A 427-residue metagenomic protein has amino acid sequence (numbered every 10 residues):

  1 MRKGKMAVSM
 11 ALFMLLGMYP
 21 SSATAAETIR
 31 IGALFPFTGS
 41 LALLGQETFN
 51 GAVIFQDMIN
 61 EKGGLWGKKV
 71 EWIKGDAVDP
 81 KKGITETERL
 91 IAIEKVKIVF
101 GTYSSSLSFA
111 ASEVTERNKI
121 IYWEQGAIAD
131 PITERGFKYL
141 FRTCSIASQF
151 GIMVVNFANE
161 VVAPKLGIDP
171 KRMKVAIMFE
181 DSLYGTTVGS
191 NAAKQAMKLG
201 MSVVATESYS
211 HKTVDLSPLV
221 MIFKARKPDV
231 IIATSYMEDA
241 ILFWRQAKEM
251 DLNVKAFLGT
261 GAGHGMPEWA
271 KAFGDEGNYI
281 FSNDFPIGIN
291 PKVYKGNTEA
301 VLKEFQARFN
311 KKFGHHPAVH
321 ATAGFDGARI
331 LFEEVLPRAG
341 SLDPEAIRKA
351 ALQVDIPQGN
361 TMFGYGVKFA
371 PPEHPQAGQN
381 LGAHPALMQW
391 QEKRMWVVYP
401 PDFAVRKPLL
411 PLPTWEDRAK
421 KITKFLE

Functional and structural regions predicted by a protein language model:
M1-M10: Bacterial N-terminal signal peptides that target proteins for export
S9-Y19: Bacterial N-terminal signal peptides
A26, N50-W72, V162-P170, M197-M201: Signal peptide-proximal N-terminal region of secreted/periplasmic/extracellular or secretory-lumen proteins
G32-V53, G75-K81, Y103-S104, M178-T187 (+3 more regions): Extracytoplasmic "Venus flytrap"
L43-N50, G63-F137, T143, Y209-L216 (+1 more regions): Beta-alpha junction/loop-to-helix N-cap segments that form part of ligand/metal-binding clefts
V96-T206, K255-N283: Extracytoplasmic ligand/sensor domains, especially the bilobed periplasmic-binding protein
A247-F325, P337-R338, M395, P400-V405 (+1 more regions): Extracellular/periplasmic periplasmic-binding protein-like sensory domains
R308-A321, F332-V398: Segments of small-molecule ligand-sensing domains
